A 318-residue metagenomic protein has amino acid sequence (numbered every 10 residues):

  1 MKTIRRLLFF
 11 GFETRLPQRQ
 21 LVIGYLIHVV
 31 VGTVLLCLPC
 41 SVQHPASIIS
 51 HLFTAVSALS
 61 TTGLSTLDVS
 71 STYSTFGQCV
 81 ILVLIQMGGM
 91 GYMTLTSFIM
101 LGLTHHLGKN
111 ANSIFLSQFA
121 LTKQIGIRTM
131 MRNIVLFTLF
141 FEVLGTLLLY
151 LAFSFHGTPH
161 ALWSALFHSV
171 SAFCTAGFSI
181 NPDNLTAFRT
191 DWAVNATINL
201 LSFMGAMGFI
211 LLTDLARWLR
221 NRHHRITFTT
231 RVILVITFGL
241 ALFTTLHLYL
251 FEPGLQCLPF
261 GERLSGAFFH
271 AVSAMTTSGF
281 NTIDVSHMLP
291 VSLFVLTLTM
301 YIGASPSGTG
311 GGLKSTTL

Functional and structural regions predicted by a protein language model:
M1-L318: Membrane-proximal intracellular helices of multi-pass ion channels
